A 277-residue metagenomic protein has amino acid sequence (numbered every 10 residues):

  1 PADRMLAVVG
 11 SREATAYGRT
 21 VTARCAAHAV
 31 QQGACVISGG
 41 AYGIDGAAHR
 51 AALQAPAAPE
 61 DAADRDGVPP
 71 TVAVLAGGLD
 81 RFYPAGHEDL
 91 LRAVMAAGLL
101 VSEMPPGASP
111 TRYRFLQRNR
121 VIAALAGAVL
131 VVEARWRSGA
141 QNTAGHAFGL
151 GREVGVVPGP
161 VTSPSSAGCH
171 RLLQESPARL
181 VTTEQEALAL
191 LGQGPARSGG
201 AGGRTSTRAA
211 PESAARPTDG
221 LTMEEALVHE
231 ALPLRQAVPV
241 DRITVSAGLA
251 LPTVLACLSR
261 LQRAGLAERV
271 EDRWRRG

Functional and structural regions predicted by a protein language model:
P1-G277: Glycine-biased, small-residue-rich flexible motifs in mid-sequence functional cores and linkers
